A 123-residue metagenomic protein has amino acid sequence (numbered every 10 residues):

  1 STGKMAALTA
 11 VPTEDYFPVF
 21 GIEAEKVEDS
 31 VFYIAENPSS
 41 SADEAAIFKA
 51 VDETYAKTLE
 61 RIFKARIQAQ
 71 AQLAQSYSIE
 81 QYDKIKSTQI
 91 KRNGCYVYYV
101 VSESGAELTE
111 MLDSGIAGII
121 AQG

Functional and structural regions predicted by a protein language model:
S1, P12, T58, G118-A121: Extracellular, surface-exposed passenger/stalk and repeat segments of large secreted bacterial proteins
T2-G3, F63, I67-A71, V101 (+1 more regions): Sec/Tat-exported extracytoplasmic proteins
T2-T13, Q68, A106: Subset-of-secretome marker
A6-A42, T54, I85: Short, compositionally biased low-complexity segments enriched in polar/charged residues
P12, Y16, Y55, L59-F63 (+2 more regions): Stable alpha-helical elements in mature extracytoplasmic
N37, K49, E80-A121: A short, solvent-exposed beta-edge/loop patch
N37-Q68: Mature extracytoplasmic domains of secretory-pathway proteins
A56-R92, Q122-G123: Short Gly/Thr-rich strand-loop-strand
